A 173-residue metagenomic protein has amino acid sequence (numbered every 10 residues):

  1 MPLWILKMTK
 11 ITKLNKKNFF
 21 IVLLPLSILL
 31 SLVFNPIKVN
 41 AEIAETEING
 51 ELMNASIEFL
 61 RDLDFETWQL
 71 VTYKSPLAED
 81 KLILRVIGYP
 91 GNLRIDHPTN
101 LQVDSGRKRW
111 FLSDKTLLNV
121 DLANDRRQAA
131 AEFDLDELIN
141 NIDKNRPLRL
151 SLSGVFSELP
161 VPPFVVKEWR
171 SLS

Functional and structural regions predicted by a protein language model:
W4-L24: Bacterial N-terminal signal peptides that target proteins for export
F20-F34: Bacterial N-terminal signal peptides
N35-A41: Sec/Tat signal peptide C-region and signal peptidase I cleavage site
E42-L77: Low-complexity, acidic Ser/Thr/Pro/Gly-rich terminal tails and inter-domain linkers that flank the onset of structured
D64-Q102: Short, surface-exposed binding/anchoring microloops in extracellular/periplasmic proteins
R94-N100, S113, V161-P163: Short, hydrophobic/aromatic beta-strand segments
G106-F156: Short, solvent-exposed, Trp/other aromatic-anchored flexible loops in extracytoplasmic proteins
P160-S173: Short beta-strand elements
